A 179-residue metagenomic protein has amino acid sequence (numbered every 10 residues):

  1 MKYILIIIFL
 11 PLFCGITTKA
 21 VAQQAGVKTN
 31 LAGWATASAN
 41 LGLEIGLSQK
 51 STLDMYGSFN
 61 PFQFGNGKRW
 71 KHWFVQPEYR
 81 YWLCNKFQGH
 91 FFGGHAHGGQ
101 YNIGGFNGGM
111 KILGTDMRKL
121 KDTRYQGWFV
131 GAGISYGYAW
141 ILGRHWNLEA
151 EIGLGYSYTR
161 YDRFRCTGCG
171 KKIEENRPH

Functional and structural regions predicted by a protein language model:
M1-A25: Bacterial Sec-dependent N-terminal signal peptides
C14, W73, C84, C166-C169: Generic recognition of cysteine residues
V21-Q23, A37, K86-Q88: Short loop/turn segments at connectors of secondary-structure elements within structured domains
Q24-T36: Short N-terminal segments immediately surrounding and downstream of signal-peptide cleavage
L31-G33, G57, I152: A mature extracytoplasmic/lumenal domain signature
A37-N40, G133: Short, surface-exposed coil-to-beta transition loops
I45-A150: Gram-negative (and chloroplast) outer-membrane scaffold detector with strong preference for beta-barrel transmembrane
G143-H179: Predominantly the C-terminal beta-signal and adjacent terminal strand-loop region of outer-membrane beta-barrel
